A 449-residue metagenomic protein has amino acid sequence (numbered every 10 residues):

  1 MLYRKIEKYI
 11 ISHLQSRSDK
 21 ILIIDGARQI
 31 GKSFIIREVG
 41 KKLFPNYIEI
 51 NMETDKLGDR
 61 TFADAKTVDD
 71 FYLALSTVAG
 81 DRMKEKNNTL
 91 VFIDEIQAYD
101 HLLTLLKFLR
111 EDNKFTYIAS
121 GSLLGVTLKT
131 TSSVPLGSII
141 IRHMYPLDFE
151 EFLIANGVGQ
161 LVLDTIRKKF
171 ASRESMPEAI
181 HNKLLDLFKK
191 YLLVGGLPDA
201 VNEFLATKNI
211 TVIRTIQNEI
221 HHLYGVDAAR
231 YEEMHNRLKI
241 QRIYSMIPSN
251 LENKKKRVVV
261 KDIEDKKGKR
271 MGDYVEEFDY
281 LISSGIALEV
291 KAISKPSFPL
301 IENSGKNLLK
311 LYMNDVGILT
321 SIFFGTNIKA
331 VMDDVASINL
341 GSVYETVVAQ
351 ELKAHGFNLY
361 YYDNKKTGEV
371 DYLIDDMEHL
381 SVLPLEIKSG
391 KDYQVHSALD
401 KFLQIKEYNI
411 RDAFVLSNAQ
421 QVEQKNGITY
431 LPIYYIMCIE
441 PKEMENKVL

Functional and structural regions predicted by a protein language model:
M1-Q15: N-terminal pre-Walker A segment at the start of P-loop NTPase domains
K32: Conserved lysine of the Walker
I35, V39: Hydrophobic positions on the alpha1 helix immediately C-terminal to the Walker A/P-loop
T54-K86: Short glycine-rich substrate-engagement loop in P-loop NTPases that contacts/grips substrate
T116-S122, H143: Structural recognition of the conserved hydrophobic beta-strand(s) that form the central parallel beta-sheet of P-loop
T130-E252: Interdomain motor-coupling "hinge/lid" segment immediately C-terminal to the ATP-binding subdomain of NTP-driven enzymes
K169, N418-L449: Domain-level recognition of nuclease-like catalytic cores that cleave nucleotide substrates
N202-V370, I374-M377: Accessory nucleic acid-recognition modules appended to NTPase machines
